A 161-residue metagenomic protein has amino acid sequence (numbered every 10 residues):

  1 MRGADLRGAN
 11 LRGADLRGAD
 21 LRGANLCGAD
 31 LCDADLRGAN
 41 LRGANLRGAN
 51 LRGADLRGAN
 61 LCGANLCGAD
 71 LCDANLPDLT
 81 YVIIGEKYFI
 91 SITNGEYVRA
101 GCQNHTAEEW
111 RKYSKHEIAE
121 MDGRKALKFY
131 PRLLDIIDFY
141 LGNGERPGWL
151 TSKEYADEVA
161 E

Functional and structural regions predicted by a protein language model:
M1-G3, C67-E161: Intrinsic low-complexity/IDR segments
M1-Y88, I92-N94: Tandem repeat scaffolds
